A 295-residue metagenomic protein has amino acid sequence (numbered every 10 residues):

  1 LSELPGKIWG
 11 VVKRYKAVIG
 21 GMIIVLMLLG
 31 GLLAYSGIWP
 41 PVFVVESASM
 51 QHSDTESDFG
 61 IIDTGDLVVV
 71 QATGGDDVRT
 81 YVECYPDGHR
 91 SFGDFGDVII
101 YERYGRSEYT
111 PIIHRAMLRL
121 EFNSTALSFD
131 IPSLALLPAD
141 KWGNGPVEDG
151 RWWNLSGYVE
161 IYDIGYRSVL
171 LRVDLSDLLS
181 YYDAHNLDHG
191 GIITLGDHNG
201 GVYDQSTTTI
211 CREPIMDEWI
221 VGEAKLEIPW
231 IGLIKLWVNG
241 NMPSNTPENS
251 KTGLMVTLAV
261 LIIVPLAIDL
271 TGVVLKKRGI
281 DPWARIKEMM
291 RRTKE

Functional and structural regions predicted by a protein language model:
S2-K16, N245-P247: Short, Lys/Arg-rich N-terminal segment immediately upstream of the first membrane anchor
V12-V25, L29-V147: Feature for secretory/organellar precursors and membrane-associated catalytic proteins
R14-A17, P247-E295: Juxtamembrane interface at the cytosolic side of transmembrane helices
G37, G143, N154, R172 (+4 more regions): Short, flexible coil/linker elements and helix-boundary hinge sites characteristic of intrinsically disordered
V82-S91, S124-G191, D204-E213, T246-P247: Surface-exposed intrinsically disordered loops and tails
N123-A126, P229-L233, T271: Short, charged low-complexity linker/loop segments at the C-terminal edge of domains
A184-N241: Extended, hydrophilic extramembrane loops/domains of integral membrane proteins
